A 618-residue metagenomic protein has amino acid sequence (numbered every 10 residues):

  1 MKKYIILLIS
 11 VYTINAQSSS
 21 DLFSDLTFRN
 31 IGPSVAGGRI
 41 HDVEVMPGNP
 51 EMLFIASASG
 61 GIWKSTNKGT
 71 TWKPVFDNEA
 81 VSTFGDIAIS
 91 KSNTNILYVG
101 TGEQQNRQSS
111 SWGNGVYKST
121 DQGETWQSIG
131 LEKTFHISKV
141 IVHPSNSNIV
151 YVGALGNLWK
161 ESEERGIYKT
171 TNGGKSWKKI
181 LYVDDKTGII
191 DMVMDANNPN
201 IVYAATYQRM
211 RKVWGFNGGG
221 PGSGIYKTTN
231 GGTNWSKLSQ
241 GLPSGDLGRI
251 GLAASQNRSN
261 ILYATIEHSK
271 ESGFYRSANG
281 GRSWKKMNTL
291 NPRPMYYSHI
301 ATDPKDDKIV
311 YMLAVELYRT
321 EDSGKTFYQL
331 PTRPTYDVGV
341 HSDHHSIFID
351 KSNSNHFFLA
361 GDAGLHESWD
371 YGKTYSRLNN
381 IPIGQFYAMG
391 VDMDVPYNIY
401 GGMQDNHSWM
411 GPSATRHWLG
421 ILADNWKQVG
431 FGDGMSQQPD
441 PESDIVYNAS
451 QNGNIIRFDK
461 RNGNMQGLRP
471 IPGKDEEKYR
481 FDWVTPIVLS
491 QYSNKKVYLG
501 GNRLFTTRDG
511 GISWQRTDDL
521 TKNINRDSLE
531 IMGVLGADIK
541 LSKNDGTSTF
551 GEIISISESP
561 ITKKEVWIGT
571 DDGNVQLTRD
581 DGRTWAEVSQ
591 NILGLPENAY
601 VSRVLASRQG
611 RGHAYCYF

Functional and structural regions predicted by a protein language model:
Y4-Y12: Sec-dependent N-terminal signal peptides
Q17-F618: Beta-propeller blade termini and top-face loops
